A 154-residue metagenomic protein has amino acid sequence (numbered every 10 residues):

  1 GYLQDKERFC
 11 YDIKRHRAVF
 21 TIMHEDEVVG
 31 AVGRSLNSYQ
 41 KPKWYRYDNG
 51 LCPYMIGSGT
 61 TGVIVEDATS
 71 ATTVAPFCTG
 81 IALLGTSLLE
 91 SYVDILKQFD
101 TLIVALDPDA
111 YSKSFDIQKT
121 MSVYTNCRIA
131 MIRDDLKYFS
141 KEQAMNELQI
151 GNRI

Functional and structural regions predicted by a protein language model:
G1-D100, D116: Phosphate-handling DNA/RNA-contact segment within nucleic-acid enzymes
G59-G62, S70-I154: TOPRIM fold recognition
